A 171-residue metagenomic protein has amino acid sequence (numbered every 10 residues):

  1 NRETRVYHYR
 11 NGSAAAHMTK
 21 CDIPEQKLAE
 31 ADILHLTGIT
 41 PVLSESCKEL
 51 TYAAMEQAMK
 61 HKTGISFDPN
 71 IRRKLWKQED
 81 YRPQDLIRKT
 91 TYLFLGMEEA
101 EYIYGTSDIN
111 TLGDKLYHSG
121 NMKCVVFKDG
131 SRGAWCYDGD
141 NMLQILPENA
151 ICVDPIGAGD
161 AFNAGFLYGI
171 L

Functional and structural regions predicted by a protein language model:
N1-G38: Conserved N-terminal subdomain of the carbohydrate kinase-like
T4-Y7, I33, G64, Y92 (+2 more regions): Structural motif
Y7, I103, I170: Residues that scaffold the ATP/ADP-binding catalytic core of kinase and kinase-like folds
P24, P83, C152: Acidic, amphipathic alpha-helical patches
Q26-K27, D85-L86, H118: Structural alpha-helical scaffold elements that stabilize or flank donor/cofactor-binding regions in carbohydrate
I33, I39-K115, R132-G133: Conserved beta-alpha-beta core of the PfkB/ribokinase-like small-molecule kinase fold
E56, K60, T106-L171: Conserved phosphate-binding/catalytic region of the ribokinase-like
